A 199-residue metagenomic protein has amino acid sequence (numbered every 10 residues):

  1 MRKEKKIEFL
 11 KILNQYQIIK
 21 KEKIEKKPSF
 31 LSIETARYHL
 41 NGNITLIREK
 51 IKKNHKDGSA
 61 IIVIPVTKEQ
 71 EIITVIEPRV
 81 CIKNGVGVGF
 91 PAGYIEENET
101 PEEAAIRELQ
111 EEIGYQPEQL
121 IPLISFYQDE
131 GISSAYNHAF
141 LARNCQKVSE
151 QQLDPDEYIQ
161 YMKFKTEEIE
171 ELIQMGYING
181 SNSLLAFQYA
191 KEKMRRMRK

Functional and structural regions predicted by a protein language model:
M1-K20, G85-V86, E97, P155-K199: Nudix hydrolase/Nudix homology domain
R2, K50-K52, I61-R107: Conserved Nudix-box catalytic region and its N-terminal flanking loop in Nudix hydrolases and closely related
I18, K23-I24, P122, K147: Residue-level detector of beta-propeller blades
K23, E49-K50, E77, Y127: Short clusters of small/polar residues that mark proteolytic maturation junctions
I24-I64, K68: Acidic, metal-coordinating catalytic segment for phosphate/diphosphate chemistry, firing primarily on the Nudix
K27-P28, I82, E130-I132: Short glycine/serine/proline-enriched coil/turn segments at secondary-structure junctions
S59-I62, T67, G93-S181: Unchanged
